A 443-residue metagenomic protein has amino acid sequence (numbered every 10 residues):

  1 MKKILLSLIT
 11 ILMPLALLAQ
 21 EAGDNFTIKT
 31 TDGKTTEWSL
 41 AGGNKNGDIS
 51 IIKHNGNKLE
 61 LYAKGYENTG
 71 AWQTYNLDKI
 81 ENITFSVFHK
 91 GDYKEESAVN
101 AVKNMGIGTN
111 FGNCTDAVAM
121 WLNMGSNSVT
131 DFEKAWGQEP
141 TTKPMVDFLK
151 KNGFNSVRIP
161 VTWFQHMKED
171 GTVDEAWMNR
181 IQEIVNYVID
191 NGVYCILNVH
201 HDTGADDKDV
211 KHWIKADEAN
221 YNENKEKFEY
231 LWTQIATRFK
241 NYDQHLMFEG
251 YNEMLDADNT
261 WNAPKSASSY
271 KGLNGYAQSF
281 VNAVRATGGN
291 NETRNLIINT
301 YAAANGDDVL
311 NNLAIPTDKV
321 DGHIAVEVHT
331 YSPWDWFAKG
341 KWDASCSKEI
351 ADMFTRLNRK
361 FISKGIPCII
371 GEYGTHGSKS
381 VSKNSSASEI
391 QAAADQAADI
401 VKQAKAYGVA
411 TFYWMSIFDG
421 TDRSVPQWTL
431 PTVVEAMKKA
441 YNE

Functional and structural regions predicted by a protein language model:
M1-A22: Bacterial Sec-dependent N-terminal signal peptides
Q20-D24, K79-K103, N442-E443: Low-complexity, Pro/Thr/Ser/Gly/Ala-rich linker/spacer regions in secreted, extracellular modular proteins
W38-N57, W72-H89: Structured surface patches comprising rigid loops and adjacent beta-strands/short helices at the edges of well-ordered
H89-S156: N-terminal carbohydrate-binding accessory modules
G112-T141, E169-V173, W213, N220 (+2 more regions): Acidic/histidine-rich helix-loop elements that form or flank divalent-metal/phosphate-binding sites at the catalytic
W136-S156, M167, G171-H201, A205-G250 (+1 more regions): An active-site-proximal structural segment forming one wall of the substrate-binding cleft that immediately precedes
N222-W342, C346-H376, K402, A406-V409: Active-site region of glycoside hydrolase catalytic domains
A351-N442: Substrate-binding cleft of secreted/luminal carbohydrate-active enzymes
